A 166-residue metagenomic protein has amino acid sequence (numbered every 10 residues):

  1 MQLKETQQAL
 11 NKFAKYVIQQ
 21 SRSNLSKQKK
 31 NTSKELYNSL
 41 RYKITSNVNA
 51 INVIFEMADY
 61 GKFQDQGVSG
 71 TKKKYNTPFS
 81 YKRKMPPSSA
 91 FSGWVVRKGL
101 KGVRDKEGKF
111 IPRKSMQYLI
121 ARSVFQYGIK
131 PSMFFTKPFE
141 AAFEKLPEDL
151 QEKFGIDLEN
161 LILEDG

Functional and structural regions predicted by a protein language model:
M1-T45, A50: Charge-rich, low-complexity N-terminal segments
E35-G166: Charged, low-complexity interaction tracts
